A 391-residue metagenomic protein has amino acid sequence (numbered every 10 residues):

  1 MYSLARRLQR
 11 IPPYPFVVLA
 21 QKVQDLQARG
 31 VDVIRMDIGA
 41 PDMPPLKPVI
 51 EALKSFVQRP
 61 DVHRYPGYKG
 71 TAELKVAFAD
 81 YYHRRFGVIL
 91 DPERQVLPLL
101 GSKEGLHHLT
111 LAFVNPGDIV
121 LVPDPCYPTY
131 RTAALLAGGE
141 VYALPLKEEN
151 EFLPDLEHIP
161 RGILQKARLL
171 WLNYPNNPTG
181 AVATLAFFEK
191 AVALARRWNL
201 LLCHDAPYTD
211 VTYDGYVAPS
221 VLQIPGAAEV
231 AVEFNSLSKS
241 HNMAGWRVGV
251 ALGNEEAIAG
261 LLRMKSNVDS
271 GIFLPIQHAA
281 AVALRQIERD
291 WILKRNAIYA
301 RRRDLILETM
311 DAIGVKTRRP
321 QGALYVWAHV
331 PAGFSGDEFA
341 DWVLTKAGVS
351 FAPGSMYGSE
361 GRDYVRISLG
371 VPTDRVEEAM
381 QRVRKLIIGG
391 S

Functional and structural regions predicted by a protein language model:
Y2-G101, H108, Q286-I287, I387-S391: N-terminal small-domain helix-loop-helix segment of the aminotransferase-like
R29, A137, R197-W198, I313 (+1 more regions): Helix C-cap/helix->beta junction micro-motif
A112-A134: Conserved PLP-anchoring active-site segment centered on the Schiff-base-forming lysine
Y142, L146-G215: Active-site phosphate-binding strand-loop segment of PLP-dependent enzymes
I224-A297, E308, L386-I387: Conserved core segment of the aminotransferase class I/II
A281, A297-L307, T317-H329, G361: Conserved glycine-rich beta-strand-loop-beta hairpin in the small C-terminal domain of fold type I
G333, W342-A352, Y357-S391: PLP-dependent enzyme catalytic core of the Aspartate aminotransferase-like
